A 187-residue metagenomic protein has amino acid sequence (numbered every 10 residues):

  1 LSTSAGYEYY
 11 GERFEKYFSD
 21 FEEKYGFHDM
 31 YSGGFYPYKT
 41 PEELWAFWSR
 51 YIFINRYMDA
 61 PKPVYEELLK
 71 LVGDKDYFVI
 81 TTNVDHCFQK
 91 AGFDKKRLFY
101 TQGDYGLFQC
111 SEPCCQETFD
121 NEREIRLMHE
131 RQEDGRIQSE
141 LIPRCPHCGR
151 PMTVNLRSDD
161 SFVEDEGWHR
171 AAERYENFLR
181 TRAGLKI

Functional and structural regions predicted by a protein language model:
L1-I187: Conserved catalytic alpha/beta core of Sir2/sirtuin-type deacylases, generalized to analogous enzyme cores that bind
